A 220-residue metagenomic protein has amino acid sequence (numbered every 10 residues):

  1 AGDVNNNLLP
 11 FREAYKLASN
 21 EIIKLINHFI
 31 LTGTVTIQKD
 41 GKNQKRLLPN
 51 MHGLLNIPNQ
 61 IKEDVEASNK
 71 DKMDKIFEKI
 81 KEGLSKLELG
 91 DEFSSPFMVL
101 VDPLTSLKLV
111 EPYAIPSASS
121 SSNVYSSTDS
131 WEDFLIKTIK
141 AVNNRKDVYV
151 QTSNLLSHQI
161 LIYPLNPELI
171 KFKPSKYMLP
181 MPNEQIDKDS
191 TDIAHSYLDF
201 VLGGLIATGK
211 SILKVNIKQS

Functional and structural regions predicted by a protein language model:
A1-K79: Alpha-helical scaffold segments that mediate packing/assembly in large oligomeric complexes
V4, V35, N43, L55 (+4 more regions): Compositionally biased, intrinsically disordered low-complexity regions
L9, N69, D102, P164 (+1 more regions): Alpha-helix initiation/capping motif
S19, I23, L104, V201: Residue-level marker of positions within ordered structural domains that often coincide with functionally constrained
N27-D40, F93-M98, R145-N154: Short glycine-rich, low-complexity/disordered patches
Q60-R145: Long, positively charged binding patches that form subdomain-scale interaction surfaces for polyanionic ligands
K108-S220: Sequence/fold signature of self-assembling virion shell proteins
